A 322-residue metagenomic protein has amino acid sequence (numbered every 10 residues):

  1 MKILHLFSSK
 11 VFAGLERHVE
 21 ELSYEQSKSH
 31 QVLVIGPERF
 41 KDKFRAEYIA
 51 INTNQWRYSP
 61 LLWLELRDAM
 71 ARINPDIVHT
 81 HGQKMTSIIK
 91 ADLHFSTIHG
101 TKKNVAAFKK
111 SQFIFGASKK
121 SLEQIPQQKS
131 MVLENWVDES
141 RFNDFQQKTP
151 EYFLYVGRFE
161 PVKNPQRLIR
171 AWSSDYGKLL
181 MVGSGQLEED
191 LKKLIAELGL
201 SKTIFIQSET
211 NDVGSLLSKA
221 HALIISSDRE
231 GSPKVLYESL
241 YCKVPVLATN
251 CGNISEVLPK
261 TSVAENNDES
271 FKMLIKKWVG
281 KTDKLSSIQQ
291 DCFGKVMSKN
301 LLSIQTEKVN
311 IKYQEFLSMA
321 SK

Functional and structural regions predicted by a protein language model:
H5-L62: N-terminal strand-loop element at the rim of the active site of nucleotide-sugar-dependent glycosyltransferases
A13-E21, Y155-S174, V182, Q186-K193 (+1 more regions): A conserved mid-protein helix/loop that constitutes part of the nucleotide-sugar donor-binding site
Y58-L62, H79-T86, I98-H99: Short His-centered aromatic/hydrophobic patch
K110-N143: Donor nucleotide-sugar binding/catalytic pocket of nucleotide-sugar-dependent glycosyltransferases
M131-Y152, S215, S303, A320: Acidic anion/phosphate-binding donor-loop and adjacent secondary structure in glycosyltransferase catalytic cores
E209, D228: Aromatic "clamp/platform" in nucleotide-sugar-dependent glycosyltransferases that forms part of the donor/acceptor
P245-A248: Short hydrophobic beta-strand element within catalytic cores of glycosyltransferases and related nucleotide-activated
K260-E269, K276-D283: Conserved acidic donor-binding segment of nucleotide-sugar-dependent glycosyltransferases
